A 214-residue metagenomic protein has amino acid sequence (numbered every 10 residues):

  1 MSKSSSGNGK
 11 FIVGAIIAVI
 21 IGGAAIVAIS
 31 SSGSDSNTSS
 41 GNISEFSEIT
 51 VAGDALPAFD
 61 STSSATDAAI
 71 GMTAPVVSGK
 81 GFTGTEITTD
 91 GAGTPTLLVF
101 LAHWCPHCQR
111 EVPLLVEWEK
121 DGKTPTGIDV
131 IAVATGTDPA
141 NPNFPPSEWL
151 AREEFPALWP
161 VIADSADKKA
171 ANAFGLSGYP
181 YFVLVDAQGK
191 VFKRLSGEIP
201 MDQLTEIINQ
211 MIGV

Functional and structural regions predicted by a protein language model:
M1-A74: N-terminal targeting signals for export/organelle localization
A69-A74, A92-P95, P125-I128, S177: Extracytoplasmic
P75-T96, K120: A short beta-strand-turn-helix
S78-G79, F100, L184: Hydrophobic beta-strand positions
E86-Q109, L115: Short active-site neighborhood of thiol/selenol oxidoreductases, capturing the structured segment around
T94, E153-A157, A163-G213: Thiol/disulfide oxidoreductase modules built on the thioredoxin-like
L97-L98, V130, F182: Hydrophobic beta-strand anchors of alpha/beta hydrolase catalytic cores
Q109-E154, I162-N172: Structural microenvironment flanking redox-active thiols in thiol-disulfide oxidoreductases
